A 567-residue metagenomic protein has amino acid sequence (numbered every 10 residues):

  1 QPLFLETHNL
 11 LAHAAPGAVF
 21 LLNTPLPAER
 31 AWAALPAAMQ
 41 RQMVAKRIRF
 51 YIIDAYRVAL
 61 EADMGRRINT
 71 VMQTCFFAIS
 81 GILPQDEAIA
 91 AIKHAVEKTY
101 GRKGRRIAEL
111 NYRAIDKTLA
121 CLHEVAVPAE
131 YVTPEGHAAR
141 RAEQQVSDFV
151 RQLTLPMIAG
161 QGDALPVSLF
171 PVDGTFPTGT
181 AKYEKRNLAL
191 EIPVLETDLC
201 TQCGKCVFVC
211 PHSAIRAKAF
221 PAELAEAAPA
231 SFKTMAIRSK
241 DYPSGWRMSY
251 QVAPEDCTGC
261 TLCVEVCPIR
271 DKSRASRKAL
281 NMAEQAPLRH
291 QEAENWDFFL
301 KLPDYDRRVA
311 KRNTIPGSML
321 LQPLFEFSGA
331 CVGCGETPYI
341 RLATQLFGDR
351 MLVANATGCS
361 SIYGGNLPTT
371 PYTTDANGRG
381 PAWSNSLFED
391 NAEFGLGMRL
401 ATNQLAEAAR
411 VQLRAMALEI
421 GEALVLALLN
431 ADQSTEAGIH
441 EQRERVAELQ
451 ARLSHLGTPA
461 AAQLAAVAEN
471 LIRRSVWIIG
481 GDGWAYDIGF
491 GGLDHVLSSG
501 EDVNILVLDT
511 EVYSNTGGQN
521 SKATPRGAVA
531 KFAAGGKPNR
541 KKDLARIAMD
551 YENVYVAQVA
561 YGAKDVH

Functional and structural regions predicted by a protein language model:
Q1-L155, A225-S231, G527-A530: Active-site cofactor/cluster-binding pocket
G17-P25, A356, I505-D509: Short internal beta-strands
V19-L21, L26-V44, E292-A310, Y372-A382 (+1 more regions): Acidic, Ser/Thr-rich peripheral helices and adjacent loops at domain boundaries
P27-A31, V58-L60, P287-L288, S360-Y363 (+2 more regions): Short gly/pro/ser/thr-enriched loop/turn and capping motifs at secondary-structure boundaries
A34-D54, E223-D241, Y372-T374, Y513-R526 (+1 more regions): Flexible glycine/proline-rich, aromatic-decorated loop/lid segments
A59-D63, L83, R105-E109, D198-T201 (+11 more regions): Alpha-helix capping and helix-loop boundary segments enriched in small/acidic/polar residues
A88-I92, G101-C257, V264-W477, A528: Ferredoxin-type iron-sulfur electron-transfer modules and their immediate structural context
Y363-G364, G457, Q463-H567: Thiamine diphosphate
